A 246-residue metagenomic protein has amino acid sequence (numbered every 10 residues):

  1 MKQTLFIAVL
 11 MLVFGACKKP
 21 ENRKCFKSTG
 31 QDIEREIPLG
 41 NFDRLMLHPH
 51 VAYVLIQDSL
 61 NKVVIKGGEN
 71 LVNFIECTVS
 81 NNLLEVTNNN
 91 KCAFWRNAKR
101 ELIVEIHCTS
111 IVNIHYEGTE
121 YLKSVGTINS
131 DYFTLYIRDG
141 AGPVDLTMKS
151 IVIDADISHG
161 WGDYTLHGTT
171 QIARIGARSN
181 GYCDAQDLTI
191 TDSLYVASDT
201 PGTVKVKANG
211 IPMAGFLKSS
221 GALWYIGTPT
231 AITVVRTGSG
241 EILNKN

Functional and structural regions predicted by a protein language model:
M1-C17: Sec-dependent bacterial lipoprotein signal peptides
C17-K19, L84, I175: Secretory-pathway extracellular proteins and peptide precursors enriched for disulfide-bonded cysteines
C17-N70, N89-E105, L122-S124, G240-N246: Short acidic/polar N-terminal linker immediately downstream of export determinants
D43-L55, V104-E105, S110-N246: Extended, compositionally simple hydrophobic/Ser/Thr-rich segments that build repetitive fibrous architectures
N73: Active-site-flanking structural segment that lines cofactor/substrate pockets
S80-N81, E117: A short, structured loop/turn motif at beta-sheet edges
N81-N89: Short carbohydrate-recognition loop motifs
